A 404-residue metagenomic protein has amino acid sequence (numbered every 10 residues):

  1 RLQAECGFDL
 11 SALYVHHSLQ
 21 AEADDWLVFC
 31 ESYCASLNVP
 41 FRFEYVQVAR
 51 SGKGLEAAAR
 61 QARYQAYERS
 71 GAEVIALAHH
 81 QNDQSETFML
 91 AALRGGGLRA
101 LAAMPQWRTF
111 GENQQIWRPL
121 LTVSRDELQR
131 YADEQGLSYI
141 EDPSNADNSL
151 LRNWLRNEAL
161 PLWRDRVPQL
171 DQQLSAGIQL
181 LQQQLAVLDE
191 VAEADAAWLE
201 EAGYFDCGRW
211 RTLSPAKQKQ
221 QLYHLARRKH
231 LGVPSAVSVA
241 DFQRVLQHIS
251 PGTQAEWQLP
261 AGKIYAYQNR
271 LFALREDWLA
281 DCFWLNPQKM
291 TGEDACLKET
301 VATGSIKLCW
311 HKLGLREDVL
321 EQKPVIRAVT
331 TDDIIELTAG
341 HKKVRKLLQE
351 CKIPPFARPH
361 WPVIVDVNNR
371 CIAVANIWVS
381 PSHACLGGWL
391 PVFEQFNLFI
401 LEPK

Functional and structural regions predicted by a protein language model:
R1-P161, E190: Core alpha/beta nucleotide-donor-binding catalytic domains of modification enzymes
Q3, V15, V46-V48, A62 (+2 more regions): AMP-forming adenylation/ATP pyrophosphatase catalytic core
D9, P40, S138, Q169 (+2 more regions): Short coil/loop linkers at secondary-structure junctions
G95, Q135, L162-R166, Q184 (+1 more regions): Change "in soluble alpha/beta enzymes" to "in soluble alpha/beta proteins
R156-L174: Conserved anion/nucleotide-ligand pocket segment
